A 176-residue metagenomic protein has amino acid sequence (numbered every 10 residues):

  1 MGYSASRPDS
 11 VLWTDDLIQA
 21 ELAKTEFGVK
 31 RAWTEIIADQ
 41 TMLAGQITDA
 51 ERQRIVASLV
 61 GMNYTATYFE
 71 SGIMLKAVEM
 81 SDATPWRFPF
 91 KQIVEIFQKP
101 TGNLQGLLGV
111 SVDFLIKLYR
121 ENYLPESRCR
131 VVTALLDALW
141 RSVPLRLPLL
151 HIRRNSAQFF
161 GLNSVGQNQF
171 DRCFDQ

Functional and structural regions predicted by a protein language model:
M1-V11, I18-Q176: Feature 3881 marks metal-assisted phosphotransfer/nuclease machinery and their flanking interaction elements
